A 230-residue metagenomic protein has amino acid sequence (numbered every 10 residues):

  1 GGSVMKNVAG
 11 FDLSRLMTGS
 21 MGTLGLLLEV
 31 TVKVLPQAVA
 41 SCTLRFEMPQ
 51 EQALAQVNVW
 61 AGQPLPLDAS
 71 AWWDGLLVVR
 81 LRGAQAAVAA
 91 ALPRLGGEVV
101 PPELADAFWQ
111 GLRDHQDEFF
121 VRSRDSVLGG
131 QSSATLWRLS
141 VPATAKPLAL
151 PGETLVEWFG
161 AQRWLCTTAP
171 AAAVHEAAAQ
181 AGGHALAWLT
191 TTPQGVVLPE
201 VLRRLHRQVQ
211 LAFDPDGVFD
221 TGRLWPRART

Functional and structural regions predicted by a protein language model:
G1, V88-A90, T221-G222: Short helix/loop capping segments that flank catalytic or ligand/cofactor-binding pockets
G1-P66, S70: FAD-binding subdomain of flavoenzyme oxidoreductases
M5, R45-P49, G83, S140 (+1 more regions): Catalytic cores of large soluble enzymes that bind and process phosphate-bearing ligands
M5-L35, Q85-Q131: Extended, compositionally biased intrinsically disordered regions at domain boundaries
T31-L35, E47-P49, R82-A84, S140-P142 (+1 more regions): Solvent-exposed residues in well-ordered beta-strands and their adjoining turns, especially edge/terminal strands
V39-T43, D74-L76, A134-L136, G160-Q162: Short, solvent-exposed beta-strand edge segments and adjacent coil->beta transition regions
S41-T43, E47-F108: A conserved active-site cap/scaffold subdomain adjacent to cofactor or substrate pockets
E98-T230: Conserved glycine-rich FAD pyrophosphate-binding loop
